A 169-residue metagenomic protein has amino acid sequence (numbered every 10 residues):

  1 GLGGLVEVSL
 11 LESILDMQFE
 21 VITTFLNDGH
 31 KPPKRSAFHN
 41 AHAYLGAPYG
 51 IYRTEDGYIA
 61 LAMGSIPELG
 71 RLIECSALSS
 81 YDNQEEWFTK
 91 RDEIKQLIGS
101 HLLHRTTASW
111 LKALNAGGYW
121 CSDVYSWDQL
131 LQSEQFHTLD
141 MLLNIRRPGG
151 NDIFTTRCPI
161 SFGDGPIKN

Functional and structural regions predicted by a protein language model:
G1-I59, M63-G64, R71: Active-site-adjacent "lid/gating" segments in soluble enzymes
I14, T89-K90, Q129-S133: Beta-rich nucleic-acid/ligand-interaction surfaces
F25-A37, S133-R147: Short, surface-exposed loop/helix-turn segments at secondary-structure junctions that function as lids/hinges flanking
A41-G117, C121, N169: Aromatic-enriched alpha-helical interface/lid elements that frame and gate functional surfaces
G50-T54, L143-P148: Short acidic-hydrophobic surface loop/beta-edge motif
N115-L139: Conserved PLP cofactor-binding pocket of PLP-dependent enzymes
R146-N169: Flexible, small-/acidic-enriched active-site or ligand-binding loops
